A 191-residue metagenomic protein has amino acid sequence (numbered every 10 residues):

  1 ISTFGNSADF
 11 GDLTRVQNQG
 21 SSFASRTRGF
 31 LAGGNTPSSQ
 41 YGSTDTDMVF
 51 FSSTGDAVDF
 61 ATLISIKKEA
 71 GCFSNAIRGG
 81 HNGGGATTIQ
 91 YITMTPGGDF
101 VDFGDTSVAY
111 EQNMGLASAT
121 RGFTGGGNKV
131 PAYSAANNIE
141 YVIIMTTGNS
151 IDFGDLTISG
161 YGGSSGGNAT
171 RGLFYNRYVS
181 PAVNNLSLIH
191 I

Functional and structural regions predicted by a protein language model:
I1, R26-Y41, F51, N75-G85 (+4 more regions): Glycine-centered tight turns/hairpins at beta-strand boundaries that repeat across beta-rich repeat domains
S7, Q17, Y41-D45, A57 (+7 more regions): A detector of repeated loop/turn-to-beta-strand junctions in beta-rich toroidal repeat architectures
A8-D12, V58-T62, F100-D105, I151-D155: A short beta-strand motif characteristic of beta-propeller blades
N18-S22, K68-C72, E111-G115, Y161-S165: Beta-propeller and closely related beta-sheet repeat lectin domains
M48-F50, Y91, Y141: Conserved blade-register residue in beta-propeller folds
I189-I191: Conserved small/polar residues in nucleotide/adenosyl-binding loops
